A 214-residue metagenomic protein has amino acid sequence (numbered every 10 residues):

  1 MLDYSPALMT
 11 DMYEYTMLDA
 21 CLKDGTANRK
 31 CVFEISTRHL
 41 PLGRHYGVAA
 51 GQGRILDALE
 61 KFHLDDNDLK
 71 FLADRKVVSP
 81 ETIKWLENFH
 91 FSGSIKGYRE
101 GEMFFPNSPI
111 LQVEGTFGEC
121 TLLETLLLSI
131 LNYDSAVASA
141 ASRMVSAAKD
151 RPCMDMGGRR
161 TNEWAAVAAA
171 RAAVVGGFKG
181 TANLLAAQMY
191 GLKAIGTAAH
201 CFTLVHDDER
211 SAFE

Functional and structural regions predicted by a protein language model:
M1-E214: Ordered alpha/beta subdomains of enzyme catalytic regions
